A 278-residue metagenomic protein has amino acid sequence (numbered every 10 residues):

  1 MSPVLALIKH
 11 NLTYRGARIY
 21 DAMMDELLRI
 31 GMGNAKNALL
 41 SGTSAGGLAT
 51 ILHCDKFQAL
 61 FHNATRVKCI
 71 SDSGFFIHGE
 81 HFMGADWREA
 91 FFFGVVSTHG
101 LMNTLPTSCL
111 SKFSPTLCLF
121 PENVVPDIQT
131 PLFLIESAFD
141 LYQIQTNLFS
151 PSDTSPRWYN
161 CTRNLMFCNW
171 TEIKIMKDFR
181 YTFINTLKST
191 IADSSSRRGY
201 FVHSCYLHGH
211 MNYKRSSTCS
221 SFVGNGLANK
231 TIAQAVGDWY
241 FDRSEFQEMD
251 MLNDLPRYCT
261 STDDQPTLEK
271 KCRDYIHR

Functional and structural regions predicted by a protein language model:
M1-R278: C-terminal His-loop and adjacent cap/lid subdomain of alpha/beta-hydrolase
